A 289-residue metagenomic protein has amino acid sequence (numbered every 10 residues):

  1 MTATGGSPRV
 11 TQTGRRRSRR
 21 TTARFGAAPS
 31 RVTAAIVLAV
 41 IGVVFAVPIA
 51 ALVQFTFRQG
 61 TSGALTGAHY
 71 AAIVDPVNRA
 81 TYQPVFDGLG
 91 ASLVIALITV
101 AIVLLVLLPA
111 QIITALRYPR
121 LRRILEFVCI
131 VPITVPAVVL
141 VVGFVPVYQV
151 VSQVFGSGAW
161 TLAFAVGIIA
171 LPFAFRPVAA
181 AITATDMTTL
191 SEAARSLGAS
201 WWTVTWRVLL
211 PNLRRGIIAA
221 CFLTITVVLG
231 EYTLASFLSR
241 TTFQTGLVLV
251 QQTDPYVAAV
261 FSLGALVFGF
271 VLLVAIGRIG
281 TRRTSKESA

Functional and structural regions predicted by a protein language model:
T2-A23, A28-A34, A110, A179-S191 (+3 more regions): C-terminal transmembrane helix and the adjacent membrane-cytosol boundary/short C-terminal tail of inner/organellar
R20-R24, V138-I169, A235, S239-T241: Membrane-interfacial helix termini and adjacent extracytoplasmic/periplasmic loops of multi-pass transporters
T22-G26, L97-C129, P146, V150 (+3 more regions): Transmembrane-helix boundary motif in ABC transporter permease subunits
R24-S30, A64-T81, L229-E287: Interhelical loop and adjacent transmembrane-helix boundary motif in polytopic membrane transport permeases
A35, P84-A91, V147-A174, R214-G216: Loop-to-helix entry region at the N-terminal start of transmembrane alpha-helices in multi-pass membrane transporters
I36-F45, I168, F175-V178, W201-G230 (+1 more regions): Transmembrane alpha-helices
V47-Q54, A101, L105-P109, T161-F164 (+3 more regions): Membrane-embedded alpha-helices of multi-pass transport/permease systems
L116-L125, V154-A159, R215-G216, D254: Membrane-helix interface segments
